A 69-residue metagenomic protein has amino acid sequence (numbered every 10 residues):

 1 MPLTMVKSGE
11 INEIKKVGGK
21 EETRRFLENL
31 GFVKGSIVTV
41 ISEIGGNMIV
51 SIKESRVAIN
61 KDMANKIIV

Functional and structural regions predicted by a protein language model:
M1-V69: Compact, glycine-rich, soluble single-domain proteins
